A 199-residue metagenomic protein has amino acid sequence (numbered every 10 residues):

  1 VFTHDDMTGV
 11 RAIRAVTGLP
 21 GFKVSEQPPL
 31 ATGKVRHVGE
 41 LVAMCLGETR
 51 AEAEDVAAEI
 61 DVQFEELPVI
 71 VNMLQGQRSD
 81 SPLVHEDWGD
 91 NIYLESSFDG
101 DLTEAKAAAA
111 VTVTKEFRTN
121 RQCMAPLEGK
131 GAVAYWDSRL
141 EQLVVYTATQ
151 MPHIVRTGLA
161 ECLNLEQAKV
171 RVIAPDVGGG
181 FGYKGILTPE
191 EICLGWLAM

Functional and structural regions predicted by a protein language model:
V1-D5, A43-Q63, A132-P175, G180-M199: Alpha-helical support elements that line or immediately flank enzyme active sites and cofactor-binding pockets
V1-Y93, T112, E190: Flexible, low-hydrophobicity surface segments
M7-T17, H37, L102-E116, M151 (+1 more regions): Cofactor-centric catalytic regions
A31-G33, V42, N120-C123, G131-V133 (+1 more regions): Generic recognition of flexible, low-complexity loop/linker segments
K34-V35, M124, C162, L187: Generic marker of residues within folded, mature protein domains
Q77-L163: Helix-loop-helix junctions that connect adjacent transmembrane helices in secondary transporters/permeases, recognized
